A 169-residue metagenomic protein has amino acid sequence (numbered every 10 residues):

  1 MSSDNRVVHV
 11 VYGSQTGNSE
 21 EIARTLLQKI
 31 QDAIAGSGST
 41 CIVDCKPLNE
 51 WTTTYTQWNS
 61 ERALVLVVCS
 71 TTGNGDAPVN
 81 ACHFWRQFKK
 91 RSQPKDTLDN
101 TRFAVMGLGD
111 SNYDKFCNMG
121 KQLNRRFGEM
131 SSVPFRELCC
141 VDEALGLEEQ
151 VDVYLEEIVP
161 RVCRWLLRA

Functional and structural regions predicted by a protein language model:
S2-V7, Y12, G17-N18, D32-A33 (+4 more regions): FMN-binding flavodoxin-like domain, especially the glycine-rich phosphate-binding loop
A23-L27, N124: A generic structural signal for short, well-ordered alpha-helical segments in conserved domains
C45-T54: Short acidic loop-to-helix transition motifs that present clustered carboxylates
